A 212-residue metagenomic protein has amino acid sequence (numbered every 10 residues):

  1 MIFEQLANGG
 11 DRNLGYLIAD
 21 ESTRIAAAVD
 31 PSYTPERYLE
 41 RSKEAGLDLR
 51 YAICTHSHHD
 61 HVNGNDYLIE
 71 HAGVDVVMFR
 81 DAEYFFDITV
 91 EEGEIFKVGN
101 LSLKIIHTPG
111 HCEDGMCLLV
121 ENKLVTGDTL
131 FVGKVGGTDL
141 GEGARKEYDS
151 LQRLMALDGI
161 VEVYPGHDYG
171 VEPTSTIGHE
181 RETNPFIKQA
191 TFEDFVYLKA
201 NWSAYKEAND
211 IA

Functional and structural regions predicted by a protein language model:
M1-L49, Y84-P165, V171: Catalytic core of the metallo-beta-lactamase
V29, V76-V77, I105, I177: Hydrophobic aliphatic residue packing
Y33-V77: Active-site metal-binding motif and surrounding structural segment of the metallo-beta-lactamase
I69-H71, F96-K97, E182-T183: Short alpha-helix boundary/capping motifs
M78-E83: Short, polar loop motifs at secondary-structure junctions
D149-A212: Accessory terminal helices/loops
